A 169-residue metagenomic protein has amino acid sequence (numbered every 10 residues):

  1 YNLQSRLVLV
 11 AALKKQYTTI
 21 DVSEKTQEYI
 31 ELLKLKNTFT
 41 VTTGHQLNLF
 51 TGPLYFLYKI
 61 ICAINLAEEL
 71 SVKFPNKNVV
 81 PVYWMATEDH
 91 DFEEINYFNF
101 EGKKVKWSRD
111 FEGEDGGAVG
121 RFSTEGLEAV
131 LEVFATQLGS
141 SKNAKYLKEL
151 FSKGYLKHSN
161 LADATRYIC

Functional and structural regions predicted by a protein language model:
Y1-C169: N-terminal targeting/trafficking signals and adjacent low-complexity tails
